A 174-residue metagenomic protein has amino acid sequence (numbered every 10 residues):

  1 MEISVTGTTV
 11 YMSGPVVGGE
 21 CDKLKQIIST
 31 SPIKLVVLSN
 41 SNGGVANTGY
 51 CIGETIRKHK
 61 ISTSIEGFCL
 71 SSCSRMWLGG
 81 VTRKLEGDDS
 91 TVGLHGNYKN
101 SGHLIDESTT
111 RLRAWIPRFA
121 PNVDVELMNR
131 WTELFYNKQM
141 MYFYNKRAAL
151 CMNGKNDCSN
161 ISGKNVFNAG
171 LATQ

Functional and structural regions predicted by a protein language model:
M1-K23: STAS-typified acidic loop motif
M12, V37, W77, V166: Terminal peptide-recognition signature
C21-K25, G49-G53, R57, S74 (+4 more regions): Extracytoplasmic/secreted envelope proteins and their assembly/folding machinery, especially bacterial periplasmic
S29, I33, R57, I61 (+4 more regions): Sec-exported extracytoplasmic/periplasmic mature domains
I33-T48, S62-F68: Short, glycine-/small-residue-enriched flexible loop/hinge segments at domain edges that mediate gating
G44-Y50, S72-R75, S101-L104: Extracytoplasmic/secreted cell-surface and envelope-processing proteins
R57-N100: Glycine-rich beta-to-alpha active-site loop
N100-Q174: Charged, glycine-interspersed solvent-exposed loop segments at helix/strand-loop junctions that cap or gate access
